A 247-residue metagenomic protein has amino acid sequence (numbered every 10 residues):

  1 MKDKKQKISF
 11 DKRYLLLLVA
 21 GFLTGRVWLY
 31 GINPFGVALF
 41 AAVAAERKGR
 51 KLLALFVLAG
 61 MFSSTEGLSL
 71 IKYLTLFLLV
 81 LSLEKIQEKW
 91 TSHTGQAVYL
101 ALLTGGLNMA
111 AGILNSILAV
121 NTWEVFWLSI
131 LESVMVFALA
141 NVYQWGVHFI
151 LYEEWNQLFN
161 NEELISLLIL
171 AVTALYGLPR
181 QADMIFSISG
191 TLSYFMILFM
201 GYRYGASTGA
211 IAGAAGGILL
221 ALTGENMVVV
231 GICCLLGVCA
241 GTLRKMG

Functional and structural regions predicted by a protein language model:
K2-R203, S207-A210, G217-G247: Membrane-embedded alpha-helical hairpins and interfacial helices in multi-pass inner-membrane proteins
